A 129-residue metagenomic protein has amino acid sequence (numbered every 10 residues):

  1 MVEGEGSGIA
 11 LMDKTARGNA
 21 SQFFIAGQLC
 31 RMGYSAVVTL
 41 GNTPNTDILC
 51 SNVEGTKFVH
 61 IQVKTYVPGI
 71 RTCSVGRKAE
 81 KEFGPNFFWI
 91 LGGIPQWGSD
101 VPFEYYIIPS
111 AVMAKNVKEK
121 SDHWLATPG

Functional and structural regions predicted by a protein language model:
M1-P44, L49-G129: Mixed-charge (Asp/Glu-Lys/Arg
